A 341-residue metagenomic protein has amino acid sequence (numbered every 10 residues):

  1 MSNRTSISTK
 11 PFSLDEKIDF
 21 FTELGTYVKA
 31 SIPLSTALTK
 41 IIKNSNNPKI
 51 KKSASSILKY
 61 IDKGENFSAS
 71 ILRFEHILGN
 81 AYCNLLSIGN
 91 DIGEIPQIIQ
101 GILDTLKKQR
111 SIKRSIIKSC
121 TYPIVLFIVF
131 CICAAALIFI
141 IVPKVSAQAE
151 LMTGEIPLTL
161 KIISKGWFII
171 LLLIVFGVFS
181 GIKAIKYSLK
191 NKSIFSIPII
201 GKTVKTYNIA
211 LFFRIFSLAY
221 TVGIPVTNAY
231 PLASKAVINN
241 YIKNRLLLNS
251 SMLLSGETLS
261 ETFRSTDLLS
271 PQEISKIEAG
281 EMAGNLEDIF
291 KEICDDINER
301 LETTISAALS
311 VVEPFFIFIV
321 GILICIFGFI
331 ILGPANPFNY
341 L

Functional and structural regions predicted by a protein language model:
S2-T5, I170: N-terminal cationic and glycine-rich segments that engage phosphates or anionic surfaces
R4-I7, S196: Short, Lys/Arg-enriched N-terminal segment that forms or immediately precedes the first helix of a structured domain
T9-K10, I169: Short, charged, low-hydrophobicity "junction" segments
P11-S115, G201, K205-A308: Glycine- and small-hydrophobic-enriched helix-loop-helix hairpins
K108-A184, E299-L341: Bilayer-spanning, highly hydrophobic alpha-helical transmembrane segments
G154-K161, S193-F212: Membrane-cytosol interface motif
S180-I197: Membrane-helix boundary/linker segments in multi-pass transporters
